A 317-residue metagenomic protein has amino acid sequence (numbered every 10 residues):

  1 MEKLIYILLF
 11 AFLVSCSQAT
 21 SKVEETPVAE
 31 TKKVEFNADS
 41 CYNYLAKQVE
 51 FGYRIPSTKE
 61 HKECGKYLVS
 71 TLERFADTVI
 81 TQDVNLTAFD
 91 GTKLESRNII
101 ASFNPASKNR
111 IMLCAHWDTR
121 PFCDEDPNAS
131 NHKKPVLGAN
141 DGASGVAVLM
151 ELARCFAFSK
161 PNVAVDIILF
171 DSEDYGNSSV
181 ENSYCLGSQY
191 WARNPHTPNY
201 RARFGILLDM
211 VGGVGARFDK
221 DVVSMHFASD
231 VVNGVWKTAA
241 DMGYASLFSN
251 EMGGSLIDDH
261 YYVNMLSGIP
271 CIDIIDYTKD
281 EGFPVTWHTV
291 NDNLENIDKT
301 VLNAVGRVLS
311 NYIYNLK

Functional and structural regions predicted by a protein language model:
M1-T31: Bacterial Sec-dependent N-terminal signal peptides
S21-G65, F75, G282-N296: N-terminal capping segment at the start of a domain
P27-E35, E50-K59, L86-F89, H132-G142 (+5 more regions): Second-shell loop/turn segments in exported
S40-K47, E63, Y67-R74, S144-E151 (+7 more regions): Extracytoplasmic/secreted proteins, especially bacterial periplasmic and envelope-associated proteins
N43-A46, Y53-A106: A non-catalytic alpha/beta surface segment that caps or lines the substrate-entry region of metallo-dependent hydrolase
I55-P56, N85-A88, P105-S107, W117-P121 (+5 more regions): Solvent-exposed loop/turn segments at secondary-structure junctions within structured extracellular/periplasmic domains
K133-D230, S255, D259-H260: Acidic/histidine-rich catalytic neighborhood of metal-dependent amide-processing enzymes
F204, G213-K317: Active-site-adjacent substrate-binding region of metalloamidase/peptidase-like peptide-processing proteins
